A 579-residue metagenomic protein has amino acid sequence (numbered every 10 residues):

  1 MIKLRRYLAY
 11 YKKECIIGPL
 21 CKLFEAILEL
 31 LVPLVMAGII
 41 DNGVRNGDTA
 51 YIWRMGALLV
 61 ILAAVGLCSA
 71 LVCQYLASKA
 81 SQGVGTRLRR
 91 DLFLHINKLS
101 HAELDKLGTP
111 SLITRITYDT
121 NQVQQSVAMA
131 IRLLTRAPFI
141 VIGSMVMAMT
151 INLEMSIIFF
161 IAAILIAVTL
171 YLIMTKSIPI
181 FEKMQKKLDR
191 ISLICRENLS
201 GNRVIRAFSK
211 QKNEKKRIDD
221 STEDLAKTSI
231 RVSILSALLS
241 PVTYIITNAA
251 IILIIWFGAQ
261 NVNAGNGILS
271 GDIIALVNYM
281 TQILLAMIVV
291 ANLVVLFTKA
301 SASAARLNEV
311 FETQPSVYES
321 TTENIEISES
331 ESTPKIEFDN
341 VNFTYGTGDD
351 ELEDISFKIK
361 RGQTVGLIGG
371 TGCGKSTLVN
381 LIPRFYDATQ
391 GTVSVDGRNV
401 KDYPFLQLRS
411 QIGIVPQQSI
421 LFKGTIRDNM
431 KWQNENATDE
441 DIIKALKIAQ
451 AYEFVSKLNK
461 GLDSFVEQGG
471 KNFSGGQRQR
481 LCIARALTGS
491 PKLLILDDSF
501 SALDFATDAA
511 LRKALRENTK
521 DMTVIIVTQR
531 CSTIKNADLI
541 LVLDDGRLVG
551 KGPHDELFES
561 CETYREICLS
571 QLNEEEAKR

Functional and structural regions predicted by a protein language model:
M1-Y10, L112: A short amphipathic helical element positioned immediately N-terminal to and/or at the very start of a transmembrane
A9, C15-V72, L76, M149-E154 (+3 more regions): Transmembrane helix-loop-helix hairpins at lipid-water interfaces of multipass membrane proteins, especially the type-1
A9-K13, K98-A102, Y118-I131, T135 (+6 more regions): An intracellular "coupling" helix at the cytosolic face of ABC transporter transmembrane type-1 domains
L20, F24, L28-V32, A57 (+6 more regions): Hydrophobic alpha-helical transmembrane segments of ABC transporter permease domains
N46-G47, Q82, R90-T120, L193-R217 (+4 more regions): Short intracellular "coupling" helices and adjacent cytoplasmic loop segments at the cytosolic face of multi-pass
D48-R54, M147-I161, R231-R306, V310-F311: Helix-loop-helix
I327-R579: ABC-type nucleotide-binding domain
